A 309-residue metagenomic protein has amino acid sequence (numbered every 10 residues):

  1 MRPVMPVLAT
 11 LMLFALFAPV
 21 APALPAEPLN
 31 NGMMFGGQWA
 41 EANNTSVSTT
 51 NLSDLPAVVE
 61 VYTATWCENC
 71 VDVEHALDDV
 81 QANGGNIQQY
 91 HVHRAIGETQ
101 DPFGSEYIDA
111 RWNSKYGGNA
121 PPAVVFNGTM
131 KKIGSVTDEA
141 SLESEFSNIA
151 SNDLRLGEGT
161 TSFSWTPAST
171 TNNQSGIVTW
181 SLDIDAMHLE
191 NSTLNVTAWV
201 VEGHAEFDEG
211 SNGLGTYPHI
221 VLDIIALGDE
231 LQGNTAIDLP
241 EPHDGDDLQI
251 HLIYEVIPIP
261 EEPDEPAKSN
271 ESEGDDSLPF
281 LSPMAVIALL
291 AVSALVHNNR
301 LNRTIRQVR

Functional and structural regions predicted by a protein language model:
M1-F35, A40-A42, A57-V59, C67 (+1 more regions): Secretory targeting signatures
M1-P6, M12, T50-V59, T63 (+3 more regions): Solvent-exposed, well-ordered amphipathic alpha-helical segments that flank/support binding or catalytic loops
L13, A95, M130, E202-H204: Short loop/turn segments at secondary-structure transitions that flank enzyme active sites
L16, G128, Y254-P258: Surface-exposed loop/turn motifs at beta-strand-loop junctions within extracellular Ig-like and Fibronectin type III
A26-R94: Local sequence-structure signature of Cys/Sec-based thiol-disulfide redox active-site neighborhoods
V58-Y62, P121-V125, A198: Long, contiguous hydrophobic alpha-helical segments, chiefly transmembrane helices and signal peptides
V71-P121, N127-D138: Conserved segment of the thioredoxin-like fold in thiol-based oxidoreductases
D101-G117, A123, T137-L278: Short, conserved sequence motifs used for protein processing/export or organelle targeting and for catalysis
